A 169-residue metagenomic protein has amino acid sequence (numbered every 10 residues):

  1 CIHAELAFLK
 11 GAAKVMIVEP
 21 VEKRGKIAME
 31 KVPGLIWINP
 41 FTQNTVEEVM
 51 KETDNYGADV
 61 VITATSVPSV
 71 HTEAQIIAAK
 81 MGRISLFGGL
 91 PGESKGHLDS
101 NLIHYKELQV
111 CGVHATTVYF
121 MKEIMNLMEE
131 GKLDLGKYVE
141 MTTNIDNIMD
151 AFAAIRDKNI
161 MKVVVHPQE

Functional and structural regions predicted by a protein language model:
C1-T42: Mid-domain Rossmann-like dinucleotide-binding core that forms the NAD(H)/NADP(H) cofactor-binding site
A12-M16, A58-D59, Q109-V110: Short active-site oxyanion
P20-V21, L90, T116: Residues in the short beta-alpha loop(s) of Rossmann-like NAD(P)-binding domains
G25-L108, M149: Glycine-rich cofactor phosphate-binding loops and adjacent beta1-alpha1 units of small-molecule cofactor enzyme domains
K51, T72-I76, V118-E169: C-terminal hydrophobic helical "lid"/dimerization subdomain of Rossmann-like NAD(P)H-dependent oxidoreductases
R83, H97-K137: Rossmann-fold dehydrogenase core element
